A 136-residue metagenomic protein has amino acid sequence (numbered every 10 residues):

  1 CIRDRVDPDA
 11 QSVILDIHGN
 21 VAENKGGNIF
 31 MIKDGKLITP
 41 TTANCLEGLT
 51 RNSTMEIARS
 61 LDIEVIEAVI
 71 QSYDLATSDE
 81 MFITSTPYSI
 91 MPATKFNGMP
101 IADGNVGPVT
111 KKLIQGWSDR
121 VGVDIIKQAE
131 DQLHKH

Functional and structural regions predicted by a protein language model:
R3-H136: Helix-start/capping segments and mature chain N-termini
